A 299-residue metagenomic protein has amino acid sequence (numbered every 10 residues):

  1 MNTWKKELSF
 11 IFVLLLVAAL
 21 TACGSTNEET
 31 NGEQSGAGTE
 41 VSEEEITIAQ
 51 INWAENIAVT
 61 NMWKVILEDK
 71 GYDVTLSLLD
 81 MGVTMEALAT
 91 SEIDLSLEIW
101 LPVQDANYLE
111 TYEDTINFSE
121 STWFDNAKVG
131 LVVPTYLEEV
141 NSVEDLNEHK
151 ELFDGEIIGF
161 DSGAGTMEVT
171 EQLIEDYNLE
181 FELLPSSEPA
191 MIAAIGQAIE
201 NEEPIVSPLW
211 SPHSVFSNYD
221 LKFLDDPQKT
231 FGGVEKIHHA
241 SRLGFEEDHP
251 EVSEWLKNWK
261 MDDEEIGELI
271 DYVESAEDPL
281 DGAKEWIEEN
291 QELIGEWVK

Functional and structural regions predicted by a protein language model:
A18-A22: C-terminal motif of bacterial Sec signal peptides marking the signal peptidase cleavage site
G24-E43: Short, low-complexity, disordered segments immediately C-terminal to signal peptides in bacterial exported proteins
E40-E55, Y72-S77, D154-I158, L256: Short, well-ordered beta-strand elements
W53-A54, T75-A87, L184-A194: Short helix-initiation/N-cap motifs at beta->coil->alpha
T60, D80-D114, A193-A194, S214-Y219: Pocket-flanking alpha-helical
I93-L97, S162-K229: Ligand-binding pocket segment of bilobal, Venus flytrap-like solute-binding proteins
D114-S162: A conserved helix-loop-strand patch within extracytoplasmic ligand-binding domains of the periplasmic binding
K128-E138, E235-D248: A bilobed periplasmic-binding-protein/Venus flytrap-type ligand-binding module shared by bacterial periplasmic
